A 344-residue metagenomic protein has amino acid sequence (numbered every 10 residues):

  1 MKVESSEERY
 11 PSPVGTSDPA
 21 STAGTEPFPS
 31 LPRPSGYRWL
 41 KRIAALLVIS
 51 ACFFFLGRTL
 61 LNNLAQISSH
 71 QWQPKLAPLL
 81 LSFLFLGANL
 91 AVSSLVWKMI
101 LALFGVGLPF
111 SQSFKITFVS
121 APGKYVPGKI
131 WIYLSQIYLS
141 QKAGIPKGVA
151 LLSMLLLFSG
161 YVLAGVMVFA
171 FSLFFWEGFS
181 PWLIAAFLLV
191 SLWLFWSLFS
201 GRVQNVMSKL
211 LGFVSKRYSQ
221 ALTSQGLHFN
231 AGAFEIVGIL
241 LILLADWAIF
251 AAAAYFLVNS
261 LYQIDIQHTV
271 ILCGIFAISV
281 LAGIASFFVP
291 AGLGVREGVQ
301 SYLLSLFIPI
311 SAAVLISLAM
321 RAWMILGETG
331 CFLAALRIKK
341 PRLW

Functional and structural regions predicted by a protein language model:
M1-F118, F174-I284, P309-W344: Predominantly cytoplasmic-facing regulatory/coupling regions of multi-pass membrane proteins
I49, S93, W97, K124-P127 (+4 more regions): Alpha-helical transmembrane segments and their lipid-water interface positions in multi-pass membrane proteins
S111-K115, I132-L134, Q141-L157, I310-A319: Membrane-interface alpha-helices at helix entry/exit sites of multi-pass transporters
V119-V126, A277-E297: Transmembrane alpha-helix interface/packing and boundary motifs in multi-pass membrane proteins, characterized by
P122-P127, Q141, G148-A170, A282 (+1 more regions): Membrane-embedded alpha-helical segments of transport systems, primarily multispan ion/solute transporters
I130-A143, F288-S305: Re-entrant/interfacial helical elements at transmembrane boundaries that shape and gate the permeation pathway
A170-E177, L304: Hydrophobic alpha-helical transmembrane segments
